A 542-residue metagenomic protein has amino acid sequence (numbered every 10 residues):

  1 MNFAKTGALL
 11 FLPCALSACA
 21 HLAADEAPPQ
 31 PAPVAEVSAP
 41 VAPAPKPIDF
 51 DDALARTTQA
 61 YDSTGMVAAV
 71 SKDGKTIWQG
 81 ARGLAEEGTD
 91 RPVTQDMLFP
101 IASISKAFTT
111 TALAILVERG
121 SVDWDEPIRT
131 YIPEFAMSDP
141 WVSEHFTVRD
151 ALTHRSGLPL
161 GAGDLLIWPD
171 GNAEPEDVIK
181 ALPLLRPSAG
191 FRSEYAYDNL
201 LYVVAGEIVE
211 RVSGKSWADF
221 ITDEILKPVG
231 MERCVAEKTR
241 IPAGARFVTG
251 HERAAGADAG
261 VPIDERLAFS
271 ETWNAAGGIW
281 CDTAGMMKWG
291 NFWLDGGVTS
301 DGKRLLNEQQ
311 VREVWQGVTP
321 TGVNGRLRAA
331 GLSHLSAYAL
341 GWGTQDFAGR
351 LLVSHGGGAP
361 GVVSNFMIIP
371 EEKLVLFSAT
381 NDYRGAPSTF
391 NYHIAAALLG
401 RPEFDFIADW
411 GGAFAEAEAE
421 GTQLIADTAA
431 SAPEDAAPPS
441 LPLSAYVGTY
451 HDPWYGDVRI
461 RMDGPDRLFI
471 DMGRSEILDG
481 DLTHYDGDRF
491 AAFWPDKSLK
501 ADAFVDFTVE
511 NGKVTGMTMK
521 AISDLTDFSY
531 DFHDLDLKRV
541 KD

Functional and structural regions predicted by a protein language model:
M1-K5: Positively charged n-region of N-terminal signal peptides that target proteins for export
T6, H21-L22, V93, E126: Residue-level detector of alpha-helical transmembrane segments in integral membrane proteins
G7-A18: Bacterial N-terminal signal peptides
A15, W78, P100: Conserved Rossmann-like nucleotide-binding pocket used by diverse enzymes that bind dinucleotide cofactors
C19-G80, E210-D223, K227, I263-D542: Catalytic loop of the DD-peptidase/beta-lactamase superfamily, centered on the K-T-G motif and neighboring
R82-N199, G206, S213-K215, D223 (+4 more regions): Active-site-proximal loop and beta-strand segments within enzyme catalytic domains
A196-L200, G278-C281: Short, contiguous, pocket-lining structural segments that sit at or immediately flank catalytic/ligand-binding sites
